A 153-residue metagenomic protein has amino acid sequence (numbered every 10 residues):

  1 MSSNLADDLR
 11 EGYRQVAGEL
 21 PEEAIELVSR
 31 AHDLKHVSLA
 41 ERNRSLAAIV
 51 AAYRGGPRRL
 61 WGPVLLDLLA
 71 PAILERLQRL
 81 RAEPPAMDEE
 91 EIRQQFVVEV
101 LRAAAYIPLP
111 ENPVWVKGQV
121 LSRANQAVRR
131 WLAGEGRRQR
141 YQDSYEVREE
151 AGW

Functional and structural regions predicted by a protein language model:
M1-E91: Extreme N-terminal regulatory/targeting segments of RNA polymerase sigma factors
L65, R81-R93, A105-S122: Short, aromatic/basic-enriched loop-to-helix "N-cap" motif that marks the start of an alpha-helix at regulatory
L69, I73, I92-A104, A124: Short, small-hydrophobic-rich alpha-helical interface motif
R76-L80, V100-I107, V128-L132: Hydrophobic recognition helices of helix-based DNA-binding modules
R123-W153: Charged, low-cysteine interdomain linkers and short loop/connector segments that bridge structured helical modules
